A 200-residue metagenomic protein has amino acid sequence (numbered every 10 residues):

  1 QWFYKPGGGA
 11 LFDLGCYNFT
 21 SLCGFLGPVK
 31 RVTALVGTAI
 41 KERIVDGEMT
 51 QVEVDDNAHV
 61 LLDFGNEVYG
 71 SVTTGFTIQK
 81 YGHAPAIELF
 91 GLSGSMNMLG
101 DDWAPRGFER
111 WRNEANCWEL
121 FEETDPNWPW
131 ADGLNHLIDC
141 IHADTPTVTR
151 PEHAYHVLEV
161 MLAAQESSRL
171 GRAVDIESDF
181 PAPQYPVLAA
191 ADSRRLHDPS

Functional and structural regions predicted by a protein language model:
Q1-Q51, G171: Predominantly a Rossmann-like dinucleotide-binding segment in NAD(P)-dependent oxidoreductases
G7-A10, F121-D125, A143-P151: Active-site rim elements
N18-F19, P105, A131-N135, M161: A general structural signal for well-ordered alpha-helical segments in protein cores
F19, G75-T77, A163: Short beta-turn/strand-loop junction motif enriched in small, turn-promoting residues
C23, K30-T33, N97, I138 (+1 more regions): Structural signal for well-ordered, non-membrane alpha-helices
R43, T50-N57, G65-G133, R150 (+3 more regions): NAD(P)-dinucleotide binding in Rossmann-like oxidoreductases
D139-S200: C-terminal helix-rich "cap/oligomerization" subdomain common to oxidoreductases
